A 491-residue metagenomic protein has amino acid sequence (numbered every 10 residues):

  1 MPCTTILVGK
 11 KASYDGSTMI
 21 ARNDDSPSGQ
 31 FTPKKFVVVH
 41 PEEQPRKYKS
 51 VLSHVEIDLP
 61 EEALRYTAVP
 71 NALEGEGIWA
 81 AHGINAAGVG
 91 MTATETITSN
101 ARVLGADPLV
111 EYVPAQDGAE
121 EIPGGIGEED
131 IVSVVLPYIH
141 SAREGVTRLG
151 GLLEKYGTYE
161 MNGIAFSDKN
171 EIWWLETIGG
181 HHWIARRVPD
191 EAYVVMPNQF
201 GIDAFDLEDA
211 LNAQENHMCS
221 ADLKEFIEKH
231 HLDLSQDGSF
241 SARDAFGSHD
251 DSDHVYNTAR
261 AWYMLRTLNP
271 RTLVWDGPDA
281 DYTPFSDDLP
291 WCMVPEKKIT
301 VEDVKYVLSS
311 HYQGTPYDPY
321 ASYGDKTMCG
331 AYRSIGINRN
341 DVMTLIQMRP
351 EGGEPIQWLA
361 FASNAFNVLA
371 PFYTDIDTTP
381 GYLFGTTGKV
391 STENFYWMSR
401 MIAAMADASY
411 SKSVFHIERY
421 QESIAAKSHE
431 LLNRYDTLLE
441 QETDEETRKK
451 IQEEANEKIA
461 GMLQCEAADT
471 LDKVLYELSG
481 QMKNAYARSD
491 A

Functional and structural regions predicted by a protein language model:
P2-E128, R148-A280: A contiguous strand-loop segment
P60-Y66, V146, S322-G330: Short Pro/Gly-enriched beta-strand edge/turn motifs at strand-loop
V132-Y138: Short, well-ordered beta-strand elements within core beta-sheets of diverse protein domains
Y138-E144: Short, charged, surface-exposed loops that flank catalytic or proteolytic processing sites
G145-E154, V304-L308: Short, well-structured alpha-helical segments that form the helix of a local strand-helix-strand
E225-M348: Glycine-rich, aromatic-lined ligand/substrate-binding cores of catalytic and carbohydrate-binding domains
Q313, Y317-T443: Substrate-recognition/cap regions that form aromatic- and gly/pro-loop-enriched pockets for small-molecule ligands
S423-A491: Histidine-centered catalytic/metal-binding microenvironments
